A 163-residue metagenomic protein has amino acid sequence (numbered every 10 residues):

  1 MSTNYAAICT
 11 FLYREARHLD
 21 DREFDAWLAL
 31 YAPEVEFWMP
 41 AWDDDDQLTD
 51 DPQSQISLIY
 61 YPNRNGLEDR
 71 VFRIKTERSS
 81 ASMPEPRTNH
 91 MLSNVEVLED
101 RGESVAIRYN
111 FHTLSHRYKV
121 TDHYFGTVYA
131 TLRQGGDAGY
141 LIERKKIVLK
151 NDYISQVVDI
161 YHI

Functional and structural regions predicted by a protein language model:
M1-P33: Short, low-complexity N-terminal intrinsically disordered segments enriched in polar/charged residues
C9-T10, T88-H90, F125: Short solvent-exposed loop/turn micro-motifs enriched in small/polar/acidic residues
E15, W27, L67, I107 (+1 more regions): Hydrophobic pocket/interface hotspot
E15-R17, R78-E85, R117-K119: Short helix-to-loop capping/linker segments positioned immediately adjacent to catalytic or ligand/cofactor-binding
P33-I107: A solvent-exposed, acidic/Ser-Thr-rich amphipathic alpha-helical stretch
D45-Q47, I160-I163: Flexible, surface-exposed loop regions and adjacent strand-edge segments of Gram-negative outer-membrane beta-barrel
M91, L114-Y118: Charged, gly/pro-rich active-site loop segments
G102-R108, Y118, F125-V158: Short beta-strand edge/turn micro-motifs at domain boundaries
